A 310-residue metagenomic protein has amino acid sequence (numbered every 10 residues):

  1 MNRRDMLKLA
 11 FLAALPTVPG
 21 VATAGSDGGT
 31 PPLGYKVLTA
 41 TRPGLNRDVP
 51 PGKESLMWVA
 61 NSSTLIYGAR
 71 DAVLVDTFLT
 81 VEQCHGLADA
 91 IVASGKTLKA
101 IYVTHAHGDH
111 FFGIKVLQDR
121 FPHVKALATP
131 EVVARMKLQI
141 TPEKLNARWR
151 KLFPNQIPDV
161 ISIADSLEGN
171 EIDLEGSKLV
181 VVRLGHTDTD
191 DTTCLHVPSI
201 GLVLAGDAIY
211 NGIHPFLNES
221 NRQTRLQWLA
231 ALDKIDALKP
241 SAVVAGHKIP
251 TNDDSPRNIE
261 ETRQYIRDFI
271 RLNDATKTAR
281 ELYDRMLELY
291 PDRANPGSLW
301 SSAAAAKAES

Functional and structural regions predicted by a protein language model:
N2-R70: Zn-dependent metallo-beta-lactamase
G25, A134-G185, T189-D191, P198-S199 (+2 more regions): Metallo-beta-lactamase
T39-A93, C194-H196, I200-G206: Conserved beta-strand hairpin/beta-sheet module of binuclear metal-dependent hydrolase folds, prominently
I66, D76, I91, H105 (+6 more regions): Divalent metal-coordination and catalytic microenvironments
A72, L79, K178, L184-E260 (+1 more regions): Metallo-beta-lactamase
V73-D76, K99-V103, V180-V181: Short catalytic-loop micro-motif centered on adjacent basic/acidic residues
E82-A128: Active-site metal-binding motif and surrounding structural segment of the metallo-beta-lactamase
D236-A242, I249-S310: Accessory terminal helices/loops
